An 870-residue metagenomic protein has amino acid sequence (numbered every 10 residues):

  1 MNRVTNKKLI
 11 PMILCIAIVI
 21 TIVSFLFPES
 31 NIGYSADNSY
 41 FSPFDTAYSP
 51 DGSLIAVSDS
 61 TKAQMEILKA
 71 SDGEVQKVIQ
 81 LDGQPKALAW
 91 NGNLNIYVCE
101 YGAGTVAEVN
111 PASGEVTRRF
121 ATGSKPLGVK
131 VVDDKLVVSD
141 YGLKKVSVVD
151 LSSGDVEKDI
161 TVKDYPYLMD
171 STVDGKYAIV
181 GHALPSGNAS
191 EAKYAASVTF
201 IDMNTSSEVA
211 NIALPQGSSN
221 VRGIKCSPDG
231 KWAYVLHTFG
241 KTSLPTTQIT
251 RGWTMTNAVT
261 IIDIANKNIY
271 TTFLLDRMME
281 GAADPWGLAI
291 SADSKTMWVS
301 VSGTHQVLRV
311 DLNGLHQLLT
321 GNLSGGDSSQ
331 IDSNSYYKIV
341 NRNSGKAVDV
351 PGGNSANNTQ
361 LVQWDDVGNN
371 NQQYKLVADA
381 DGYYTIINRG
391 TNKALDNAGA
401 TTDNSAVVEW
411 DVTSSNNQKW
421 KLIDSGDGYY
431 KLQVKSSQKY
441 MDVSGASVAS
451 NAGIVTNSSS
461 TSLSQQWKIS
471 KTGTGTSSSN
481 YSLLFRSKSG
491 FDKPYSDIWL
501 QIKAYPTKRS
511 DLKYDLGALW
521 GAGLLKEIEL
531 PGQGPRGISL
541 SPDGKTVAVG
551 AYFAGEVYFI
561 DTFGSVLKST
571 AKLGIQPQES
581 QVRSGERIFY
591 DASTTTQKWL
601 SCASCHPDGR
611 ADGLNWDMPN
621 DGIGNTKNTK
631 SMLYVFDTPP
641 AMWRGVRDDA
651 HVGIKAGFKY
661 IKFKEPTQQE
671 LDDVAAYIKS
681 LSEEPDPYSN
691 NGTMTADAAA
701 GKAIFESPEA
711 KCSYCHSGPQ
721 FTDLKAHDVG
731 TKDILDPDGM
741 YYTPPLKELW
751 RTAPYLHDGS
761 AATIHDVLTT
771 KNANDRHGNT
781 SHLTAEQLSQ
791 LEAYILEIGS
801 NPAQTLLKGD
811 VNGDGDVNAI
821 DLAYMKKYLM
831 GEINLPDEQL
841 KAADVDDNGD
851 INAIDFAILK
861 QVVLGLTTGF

Functional and structural regions predicted by a protein language model:
M1-N6: N-terminal secretory signal peptides that target proteins for export/translocation
L9-F27: Sec-dependent N-terminal signal peptides of Gram-positive bacterial secreted proteins and lipoproteins
I22-S329, T474, S482-R587: Predominantly soluble domains enriched in secretory-pathway, periplasmic, or organellar proteins
V23-P28, S328, P802-F870: Cellulosome-associated attachment modules in secreted, modular CAZymes
Q64, S186, T242-S243, Q306 (+11 more regions): Short loop/beta submotifs within extracellular cysteine-rich repeat domains
V235-T246, A258, I264-W286, I290-S291 (+4 more regions): Periplasmic c-type cytochrome electron-transfer domains
S328-S487, V811, V845: Lectin-like carbohydrate-binding module/patch detector with strong preference for beta-trefoil
